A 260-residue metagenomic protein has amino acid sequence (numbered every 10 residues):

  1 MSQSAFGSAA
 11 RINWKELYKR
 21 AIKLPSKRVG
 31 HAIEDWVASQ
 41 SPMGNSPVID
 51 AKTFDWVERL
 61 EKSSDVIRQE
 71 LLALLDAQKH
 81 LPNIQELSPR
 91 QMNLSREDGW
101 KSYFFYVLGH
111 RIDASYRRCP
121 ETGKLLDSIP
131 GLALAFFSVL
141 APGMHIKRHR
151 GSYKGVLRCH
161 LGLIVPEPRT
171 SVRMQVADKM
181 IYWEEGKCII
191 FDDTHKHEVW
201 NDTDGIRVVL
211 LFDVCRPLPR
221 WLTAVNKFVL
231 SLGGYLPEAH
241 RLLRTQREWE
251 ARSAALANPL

Functional and structural regions predicted by a protein language model:
M1-R150, W221-L260: Fe(II)/2-oxoglutarate oxygenase catalytic core
L125-D127, I146-Y153, V172-M174, W200-D202: Short histidine-centered beta-strand/loop micro-motifs that create catalytic or ligand/metal-coordination sites
V139-A141, S152-P168: Short, conserved beta-strand element in jelly-roll/cupin
R158-G162, I190, G205-R220: A short hydrophobic beta-strand segment most commonly corresponding to one strand of the jelly-roll/cupin
I164-E185: A short beta-strand-loop-beta hairpin characteristic of the jelly-roll/cupin
I181-K196: Conserved metal-binding segment of the jelly-roll/cupin
H195-V209: Ligand-binding loop in jelly-roll beta-barrel domains
